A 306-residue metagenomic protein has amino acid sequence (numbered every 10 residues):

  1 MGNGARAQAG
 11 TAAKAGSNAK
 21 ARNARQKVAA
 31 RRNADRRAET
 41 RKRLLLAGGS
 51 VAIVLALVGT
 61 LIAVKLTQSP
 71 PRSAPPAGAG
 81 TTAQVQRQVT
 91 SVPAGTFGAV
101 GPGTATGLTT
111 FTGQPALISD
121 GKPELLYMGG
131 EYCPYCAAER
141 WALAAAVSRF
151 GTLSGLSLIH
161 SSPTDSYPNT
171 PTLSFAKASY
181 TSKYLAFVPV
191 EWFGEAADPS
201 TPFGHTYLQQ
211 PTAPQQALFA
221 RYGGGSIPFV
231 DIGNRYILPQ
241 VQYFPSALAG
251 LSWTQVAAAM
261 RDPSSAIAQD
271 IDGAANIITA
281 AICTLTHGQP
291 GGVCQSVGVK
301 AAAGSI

Functional and structural regions predicted by a protein language model:
M1-E124, A138, S148-I306: Non-globular targeting/processing and membrane-anchoring segments
E124-G130: Short glycine-rich or small-residue beta-strand-to-loop segments that form or flank ligand, phosphate, metal/Fe-S
G130-W141: Conserved redox-active cysteine motifs that mediate thiol-disulfide chemistry, especially di-cysteine Cys-X(1-2)-Cys
L143-V147: An acidic-aromatic
